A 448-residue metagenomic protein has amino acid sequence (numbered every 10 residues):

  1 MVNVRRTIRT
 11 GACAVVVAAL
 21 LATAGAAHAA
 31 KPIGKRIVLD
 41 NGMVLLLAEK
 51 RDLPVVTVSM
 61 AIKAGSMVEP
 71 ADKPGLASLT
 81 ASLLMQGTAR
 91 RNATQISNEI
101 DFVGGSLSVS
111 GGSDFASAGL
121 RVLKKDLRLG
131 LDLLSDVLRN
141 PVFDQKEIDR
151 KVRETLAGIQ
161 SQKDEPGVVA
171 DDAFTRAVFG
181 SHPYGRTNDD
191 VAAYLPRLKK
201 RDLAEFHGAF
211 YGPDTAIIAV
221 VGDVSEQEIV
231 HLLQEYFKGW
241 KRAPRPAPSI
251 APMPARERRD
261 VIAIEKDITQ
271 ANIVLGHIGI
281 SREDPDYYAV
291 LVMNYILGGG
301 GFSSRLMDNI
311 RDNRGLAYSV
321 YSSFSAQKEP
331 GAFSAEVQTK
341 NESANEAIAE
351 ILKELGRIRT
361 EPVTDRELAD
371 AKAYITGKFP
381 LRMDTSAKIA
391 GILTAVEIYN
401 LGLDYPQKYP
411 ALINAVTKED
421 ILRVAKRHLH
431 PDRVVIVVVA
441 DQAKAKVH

Functional and structural regions predicted by a protein language model:
M1-I8: N-terminal secretory signal peptides that target proteins for export/translocation
V2, V38, Q95-R245, A263 (+2 more regions): Charge-rich, well-structured scaffold segments of protease-associated domains
G11-T23: Bacterial N-terminal signal peptides
A24-A29: Boundary at the C-terminal end of the N-terminal hydrophobic targeting segment
A30-A61: Mature N-terminal segment immediately following signal peptide/propeptide cleavage in secreted/periplasmic
K31-G34, S59-R121, R186-T187, G301-L316: M16/MPP (pitrilysin/insulinase) zinc-metallopeptidase core fold and M16-derived inactive scaffolds
K50, S59-A61, R245-S303: His/Glu-based metal-binding/catalytic segments typifying zinc-dependent metallopeptidases
